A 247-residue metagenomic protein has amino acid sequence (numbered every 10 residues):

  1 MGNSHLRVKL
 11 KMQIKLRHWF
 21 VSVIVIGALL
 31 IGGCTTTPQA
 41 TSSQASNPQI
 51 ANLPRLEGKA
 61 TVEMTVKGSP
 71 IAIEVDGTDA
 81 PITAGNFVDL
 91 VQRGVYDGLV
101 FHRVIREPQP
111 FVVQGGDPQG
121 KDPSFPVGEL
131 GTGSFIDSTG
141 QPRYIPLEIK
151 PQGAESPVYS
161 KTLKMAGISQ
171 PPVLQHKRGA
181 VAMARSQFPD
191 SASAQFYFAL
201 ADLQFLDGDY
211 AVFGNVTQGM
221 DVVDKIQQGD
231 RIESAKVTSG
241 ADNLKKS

Functional and structural regions predicted by a protein language model:
N3-H5: Intrinsic-disorder-associated, low-complexity terminal segments enriched in Asp/Asn/His/Tyr and depleted of Lys/Arg
V8-V21: Bacterial N-terminal signal peptides that target proteins for export
S22-G32: Bacterial N-terminal signal peptides
L30-S247: Cyclophilin-like peptidyl-prolyl cis-trans isomerases
